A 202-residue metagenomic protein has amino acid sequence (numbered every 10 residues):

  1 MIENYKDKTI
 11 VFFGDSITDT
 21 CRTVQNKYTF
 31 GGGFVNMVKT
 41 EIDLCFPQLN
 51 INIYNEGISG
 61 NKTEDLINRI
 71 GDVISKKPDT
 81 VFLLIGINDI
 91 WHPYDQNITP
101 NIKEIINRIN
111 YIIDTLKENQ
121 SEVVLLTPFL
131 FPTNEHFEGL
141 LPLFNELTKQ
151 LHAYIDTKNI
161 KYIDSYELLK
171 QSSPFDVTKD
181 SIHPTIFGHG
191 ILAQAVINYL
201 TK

Functional and structural regions predicted by a protein language model:
M1-E56, R69-K77: Serine-esterase "nucleophile elbow" of acetyl-processing enzymes
I2, P47-Q48, I58-E104: Oxyanion-hole/transition-state-stabilizing segment in secreted/luminal serine hydrolases and related acyltransferases
I10-F12, N52-N55, T80-L84, V123-T127 (+1 more regions): Structural recognition of the beta-strand scaffold that forms the well-ordered cores of secreted hydrolase catalytic
D19-T23, E64, I90-D95, P132-F137 (+1 more regions): A short acidic, helix-capping loop that chelates divalent metal ions and anchors anionic groups
V24-T29, D95-I102, E138-P142, V177-S181: Short glycine-enriched, charge-decorated loop/helix-capping segments at active-site entrances that position
L49, E118-E122, I160: A short helix->loop->beta-strand "cap" motif at the edges of active sites that frequently abuts
L84-N88, I113-N145: Active-site segments of SGNH/GDSL-like serine hydrolases that catalyze O-acetyl group transfer/hydrolysis on lipids
F129-K202: Catalytic His-Asp segment of secreted/periplasmic serine-dependent ester chemistry enzymes
